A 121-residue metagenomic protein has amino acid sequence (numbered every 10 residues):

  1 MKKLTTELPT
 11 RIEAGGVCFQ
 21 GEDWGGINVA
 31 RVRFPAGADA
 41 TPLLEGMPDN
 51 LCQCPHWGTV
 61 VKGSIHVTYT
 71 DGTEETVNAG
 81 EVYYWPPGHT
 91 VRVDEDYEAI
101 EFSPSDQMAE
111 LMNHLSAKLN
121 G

Functional and structural regions predicted by a protein language model:
M1-P42, M47-P48, N120-G121: A short, N-terminal "cap"/entry segment at the start of jelly-roll beta-barrel domains of the cupin/DSBH fold
T41-L43, N78-A79, E110-N113: A short, polar/proline- and glycine-enriched secondary-structure boundary/capping micro-motif
N50-V67: Short, conserved beta-strand element in jelly-roll/cupin
H66-T70, R92-D94: A generic structural motif
Y69-G88: Short acidic-glycine-tyrosine-enriched beta hairpin
P87-M112: Ligand-binding loop in jelly-roll beta-barrel domains
L115-K118: Composition-driven recognition of glycine/serine/threonine/acidic- and proline-rich low-complexity segments and repeats
